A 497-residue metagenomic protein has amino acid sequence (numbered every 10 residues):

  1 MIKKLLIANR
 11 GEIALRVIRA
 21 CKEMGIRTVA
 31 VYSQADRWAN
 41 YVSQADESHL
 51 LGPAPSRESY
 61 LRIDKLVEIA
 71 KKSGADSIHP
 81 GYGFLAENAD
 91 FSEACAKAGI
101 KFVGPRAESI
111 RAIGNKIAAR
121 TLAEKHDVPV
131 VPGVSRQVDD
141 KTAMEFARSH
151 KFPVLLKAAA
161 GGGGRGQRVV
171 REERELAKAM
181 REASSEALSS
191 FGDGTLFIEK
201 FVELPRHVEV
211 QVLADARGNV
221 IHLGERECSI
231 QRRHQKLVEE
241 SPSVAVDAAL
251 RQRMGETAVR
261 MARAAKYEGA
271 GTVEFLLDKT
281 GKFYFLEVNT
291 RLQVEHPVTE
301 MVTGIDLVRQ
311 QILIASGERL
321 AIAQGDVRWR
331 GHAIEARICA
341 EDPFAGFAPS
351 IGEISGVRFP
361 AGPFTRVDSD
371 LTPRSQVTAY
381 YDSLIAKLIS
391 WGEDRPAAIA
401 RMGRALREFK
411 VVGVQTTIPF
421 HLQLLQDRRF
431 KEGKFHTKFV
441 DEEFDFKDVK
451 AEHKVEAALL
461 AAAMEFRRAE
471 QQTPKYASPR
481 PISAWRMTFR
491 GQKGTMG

Functional and structural regions predicted by a protein language model:
M1-V273, L277-Q293: N-terminal beta-alpha lobe that positions the nucleotide/phosphoryl donor in ATP/NTP-coupled carboxylate activation
A258, P297-G497: Catalytic cores of soluble metabolic enzymes centered on carboxylation/carboxyl-transfer
